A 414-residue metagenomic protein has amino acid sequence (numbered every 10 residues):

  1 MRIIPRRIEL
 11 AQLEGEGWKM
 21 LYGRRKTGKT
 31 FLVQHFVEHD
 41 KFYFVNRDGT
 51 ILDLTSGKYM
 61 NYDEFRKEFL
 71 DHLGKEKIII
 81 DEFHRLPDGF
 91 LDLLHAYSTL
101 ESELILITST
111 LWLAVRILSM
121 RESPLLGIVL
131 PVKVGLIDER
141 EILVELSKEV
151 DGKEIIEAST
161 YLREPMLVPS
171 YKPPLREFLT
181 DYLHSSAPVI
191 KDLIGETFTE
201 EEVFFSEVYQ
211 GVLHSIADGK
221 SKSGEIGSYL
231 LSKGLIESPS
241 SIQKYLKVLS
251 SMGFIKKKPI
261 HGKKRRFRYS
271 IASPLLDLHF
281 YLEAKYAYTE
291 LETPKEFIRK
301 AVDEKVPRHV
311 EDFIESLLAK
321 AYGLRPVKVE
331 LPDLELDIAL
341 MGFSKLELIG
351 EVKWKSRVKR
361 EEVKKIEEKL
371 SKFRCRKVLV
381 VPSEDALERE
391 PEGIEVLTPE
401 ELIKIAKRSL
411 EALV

Functional and structural regions predicted by a protein language model:
M1-E14: Pre-Walker A adenine-sensing motif
F44-G74: Short glycine-rich substrate-engagement loop in P-loop NTPases that contacts/grips substrate
E68-F90: Conserved P-loop NTPase "ATPase switch" module shared by AAA+ and STAND
L86, A96-E122: Sensor-1/coupling segment of RecA-like P-loop NTPase cores
V129-I155: Conserved small helical "lid"/interfacial subdomain of P-loop NTPases
L146-T197: Amphipathic alpha-helical "lid/sensor" segments that cap RecA-like P-loop NTPase cores
Y171, L183-E335: Accessory nucleic acid-recognition modules appended to NTPase machines
A272-V414: A cross-kingdom feature that marks ATP-driven nucleic-acid transaction machinery
